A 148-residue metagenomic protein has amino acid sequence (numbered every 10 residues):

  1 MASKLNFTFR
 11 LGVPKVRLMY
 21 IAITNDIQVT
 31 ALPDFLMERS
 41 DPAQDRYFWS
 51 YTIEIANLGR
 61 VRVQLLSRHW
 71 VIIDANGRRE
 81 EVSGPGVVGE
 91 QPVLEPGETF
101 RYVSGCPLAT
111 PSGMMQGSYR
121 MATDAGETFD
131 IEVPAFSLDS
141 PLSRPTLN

Functional and structural regions predicted by a protein language model:
M1-L18: N-terminal amphipathic/basic-hydrophobic helices that include classical n-h-c signal peptides and signal-anchor
L18-D45: Low-complexity, acidic Ser/Thr/Pro/Gly-rich terminal tails and inter-domain linkers that flank the onset of structured
S40, R62, A109-G113: Short glycine/serine/proline-enriched coil/turn segments at secondary-structure junctions
R46-T52, M115: Short, solvent-exposed loop/turn segments enriched in Ser/Thr/Gly
I55-G59: Asparagine-centered strand-capping/turn motif at beta-strand->loop junctions
V61-E80, M121: Short acidic, flexible loop segments centered on an aromatic residue
E80-S112: Intrinsically disordered, low-complexity Pro/Gly/Ser/Thr-rich segments with frequent PxxP/GP/PP motifs and embedded
P107-N148: Terminal connector regions
